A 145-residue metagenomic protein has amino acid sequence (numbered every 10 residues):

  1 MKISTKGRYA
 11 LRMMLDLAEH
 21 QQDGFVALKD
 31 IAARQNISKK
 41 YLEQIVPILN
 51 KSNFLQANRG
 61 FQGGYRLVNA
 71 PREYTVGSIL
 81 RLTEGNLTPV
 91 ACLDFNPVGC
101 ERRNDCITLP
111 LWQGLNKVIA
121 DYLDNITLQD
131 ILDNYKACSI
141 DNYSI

Functional and structural regions predicted by a protein language model:
A10-Q22: Short amphipathic alpha-helical interface segments
K29-Q35: A short alpha-helical element within helix-turn-helix/winged-helix DNA-binding domains across DNA-binding proteins
A33, N50-K51: Alpha-helical residues within the helix-turn-helix
K40: Key DNA-contact positions within bacterial/archaeal DNA-binding proteins
V46-P47: Short, hydrophobic-biased segments on the C-terminal half of alpha helices that form "recognition helices"
F54-L67: Beta-hairpin "wing" of winged helix-turn-helix
V76, D94-I145: C-terminal regulatory/oligomerization modules of transcriptional regulators
